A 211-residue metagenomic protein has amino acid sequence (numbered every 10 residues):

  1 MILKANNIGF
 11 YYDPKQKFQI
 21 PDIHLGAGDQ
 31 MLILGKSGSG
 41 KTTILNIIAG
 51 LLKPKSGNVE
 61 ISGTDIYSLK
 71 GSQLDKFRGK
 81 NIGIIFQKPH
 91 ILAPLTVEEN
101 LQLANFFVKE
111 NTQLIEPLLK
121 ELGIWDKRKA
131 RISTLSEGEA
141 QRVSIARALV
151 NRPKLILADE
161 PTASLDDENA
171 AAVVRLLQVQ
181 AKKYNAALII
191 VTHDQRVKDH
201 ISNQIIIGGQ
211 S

Functional and structural regions predicted by a protein language model:
A49: Helix-to-loop junction immediately C-terminal to a conserved catalytic motif
G57-D65: Conserved ABC transporter NBD signature motif
D65, T112-K127: Conserved ABC ATPase "signature" region
I66-G83: ABC ATPase NBD coupling module
R131-Q141: Conserved ABC ATPase signature
R152: Conserved catalytic motifs of ABC-family nucleotide-binding domains
I156-D159: Catalytic Walker B motif of ABC-type/P-loop ATPase nucleotide-binding domains
